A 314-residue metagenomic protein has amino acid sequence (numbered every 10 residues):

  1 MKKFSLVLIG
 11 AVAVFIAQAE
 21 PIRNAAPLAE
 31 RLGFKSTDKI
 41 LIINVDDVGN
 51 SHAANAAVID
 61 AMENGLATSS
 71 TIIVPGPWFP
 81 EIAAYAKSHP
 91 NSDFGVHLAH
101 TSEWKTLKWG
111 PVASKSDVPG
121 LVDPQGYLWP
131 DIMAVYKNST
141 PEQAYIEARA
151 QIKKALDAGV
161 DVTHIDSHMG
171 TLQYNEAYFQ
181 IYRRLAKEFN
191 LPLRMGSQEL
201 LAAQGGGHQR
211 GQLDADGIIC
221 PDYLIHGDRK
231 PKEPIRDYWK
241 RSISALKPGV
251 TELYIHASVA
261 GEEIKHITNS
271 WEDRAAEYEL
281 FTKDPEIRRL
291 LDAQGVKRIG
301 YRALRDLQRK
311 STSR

Functional and structural regions predicted by a protein language model:
G10-Q18: Hydrophobic h-region of N-terminal signal peptides that target proteins for export in Gram-negative bacteria
Q18-I42: N-terminal pre-catalytic segment of deacetylase/amide-hydrolase enzymes
R31-G33, V58-N64, E81-D93, G110-D123 (+2 more regions): Acidic (Asp/Glu)-rich catalytic clusters
I40-I42, A67-T71, N91-H97, V162-D166 (+3 more regions): Structural preference for beta-strand elements that scaffold enzyme active sites
H52-P77: A short alpha/beta connector and helix-capping loop motif
W109-V135, I267-E272: Active-site gating loops and adjacent loop-to-helix segments of metal-dependent hydrolytic enzymes
P141-D214, I218, H226-I235, S244: Catalytic domains of cell-wall/extracellular-matrix polysaccharide-remodeling enzymes, centered on de-N-acetylation
L193-G196, I267-R314: C-terminal domain-boundary segment and adjacent tail
